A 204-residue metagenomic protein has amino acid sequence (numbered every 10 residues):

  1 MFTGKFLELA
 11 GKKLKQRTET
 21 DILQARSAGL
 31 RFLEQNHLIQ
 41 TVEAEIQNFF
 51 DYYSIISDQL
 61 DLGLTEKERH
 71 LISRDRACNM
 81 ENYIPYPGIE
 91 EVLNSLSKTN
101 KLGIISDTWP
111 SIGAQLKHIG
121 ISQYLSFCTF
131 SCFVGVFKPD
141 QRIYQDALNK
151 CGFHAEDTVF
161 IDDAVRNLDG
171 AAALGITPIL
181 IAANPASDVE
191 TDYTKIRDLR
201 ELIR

Functional and structural regions predicted by a protein language model:
M1-F2, G88, T108: Acidic donor-diphosphate engagement hotspot in glycosyltransferases and nucleotidyltransferases that stabilizes
M1-S27, A173-L174, T191: Active-site neighborhood of HAD-like aspartate-dependent phosphohydrolases
K5-L9, D51-I56, S111: A general alpha-helix detector
R17-T20, G63-K67, E90, N94 (+2 more regions): Asp-based, Mg2+/Mn2+-dependent phosphohydrolase catalytic module
R26, S73-R76, D162: A general structural motif at alpha-helix termini
G29-S73: A metal-dependent, Asp-based hydrolase signature
L30-A44, M80-G88, R142, T177: Short amphipathic alpha-helical segments at helix boundaries and their inter-helical linkers
I46-F50, L64-E66, R74-G103, Q141: Short, acidic loop-to-helix structural element flanking the phosphoryl-transfer center in phosphate-processing enzymes
